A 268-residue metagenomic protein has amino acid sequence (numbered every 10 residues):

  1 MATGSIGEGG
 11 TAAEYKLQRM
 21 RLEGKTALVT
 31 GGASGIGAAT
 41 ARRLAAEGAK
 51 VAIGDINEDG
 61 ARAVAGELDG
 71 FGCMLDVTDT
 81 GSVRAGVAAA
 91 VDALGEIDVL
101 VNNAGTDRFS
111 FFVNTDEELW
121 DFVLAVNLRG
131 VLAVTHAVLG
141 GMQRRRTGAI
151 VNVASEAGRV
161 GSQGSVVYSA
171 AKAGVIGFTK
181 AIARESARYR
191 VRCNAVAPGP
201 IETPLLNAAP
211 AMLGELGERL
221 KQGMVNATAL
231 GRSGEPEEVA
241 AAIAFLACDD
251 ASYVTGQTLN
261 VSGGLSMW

Functional and structural regions predicted by a protein language model:
G4-R19, E23, V160, A244 (+1 more regions): Short C-terminal tail/terminal secondary-structure segment of NAD(P)H-dependent dehydrogenase/reductase domains
S110-V113, G158-V166, R188-Y189, G231 (+1 more regions): Active-site loop immediately N-terminal to the catalytic Tyr-X3-Lys motif of short-chain dehydrogenase/reductase
F111-F112, D116-L124, M224: Substrate-binding pocket helix/loop in short-chain dehydrogenase/reductase
T135, A171, T179: Active-site helix of classical SDR
G140, R184-R188, S252: Alpha-helical segment proximal to the catalytic Tyr-Lys
S155: Residue(s) in the substrate-gating loop at a strand-loop-helix junction that position the organic substrate next
I176, P198-A208: Short, flexible catalytic-loop segment of classical short-chain dehydrogenase/reductase
